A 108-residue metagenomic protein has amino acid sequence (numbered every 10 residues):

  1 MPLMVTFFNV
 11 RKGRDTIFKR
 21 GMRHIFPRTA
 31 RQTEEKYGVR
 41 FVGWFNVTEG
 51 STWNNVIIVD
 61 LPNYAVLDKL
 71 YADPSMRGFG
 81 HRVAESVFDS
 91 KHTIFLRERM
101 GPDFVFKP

Functional and structural regions predicted by a protein language model:
P2-N9, V42-G78: Short, well-ordered beta-strand segments in beta-rich or mixed alpha/beta enzyme and ligand-binding folds
L3, F8, R14-D15, N54 (+3 more regions): Residue-level marker of intrinsically disordered, low-complexity segments enriched for small/polar residues
V10-H24: Short, surface-exposed ligand-recognition loops at beta-strand->loop->(often short) alpha-helix junctions that present
T16-F18, L67-K69, D103: Short acidic, gly/pro-rich beta-turn/loop elements at beta-sheet edges and active-site/ligand-binding grooves
H24-R40, D60-R97: An amphipathic, aromatic/His-enriched active-site/gating alpha helix that lines ligand/cofactor pockets
L96-P108: Short, low-order "capping/linker" segments at domain edges
